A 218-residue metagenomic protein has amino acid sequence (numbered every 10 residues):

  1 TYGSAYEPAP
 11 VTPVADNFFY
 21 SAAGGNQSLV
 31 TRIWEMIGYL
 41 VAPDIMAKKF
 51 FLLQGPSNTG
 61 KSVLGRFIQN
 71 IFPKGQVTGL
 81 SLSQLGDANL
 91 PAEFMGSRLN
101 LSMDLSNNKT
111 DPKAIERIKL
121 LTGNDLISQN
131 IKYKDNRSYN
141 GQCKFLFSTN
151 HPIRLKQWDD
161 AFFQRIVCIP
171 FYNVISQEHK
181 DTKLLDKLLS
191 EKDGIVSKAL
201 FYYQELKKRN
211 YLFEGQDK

Functional and structural regions predicted by a protein language model:
T1-T59, V63-K218: Feature primarily recognizes SF3-like P-loop helicase cores of small DNA viruses
